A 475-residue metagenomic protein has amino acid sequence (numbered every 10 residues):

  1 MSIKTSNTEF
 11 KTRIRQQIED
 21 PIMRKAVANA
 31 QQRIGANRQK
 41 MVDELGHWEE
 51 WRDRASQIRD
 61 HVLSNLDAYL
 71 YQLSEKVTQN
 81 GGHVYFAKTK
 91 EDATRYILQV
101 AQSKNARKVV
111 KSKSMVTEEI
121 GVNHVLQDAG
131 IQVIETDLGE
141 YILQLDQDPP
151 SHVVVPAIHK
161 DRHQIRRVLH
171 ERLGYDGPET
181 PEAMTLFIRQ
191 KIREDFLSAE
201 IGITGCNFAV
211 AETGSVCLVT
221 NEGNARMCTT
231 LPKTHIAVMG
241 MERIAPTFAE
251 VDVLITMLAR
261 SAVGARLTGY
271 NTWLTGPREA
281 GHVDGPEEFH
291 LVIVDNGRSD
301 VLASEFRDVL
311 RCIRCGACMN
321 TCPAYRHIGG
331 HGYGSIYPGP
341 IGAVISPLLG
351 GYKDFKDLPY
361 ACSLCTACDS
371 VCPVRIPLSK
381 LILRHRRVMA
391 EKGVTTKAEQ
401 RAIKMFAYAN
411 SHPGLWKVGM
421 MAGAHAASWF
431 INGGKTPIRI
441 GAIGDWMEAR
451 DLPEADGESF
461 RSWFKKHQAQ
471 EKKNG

Functional and structural regions predicted by a protein language model:
M1-F306: The feature marks the mature, well-folded catalytic cores of soluble enzymes
S6-I34, E44, A407-G475: Intrinsic disorder at enzyme termini
Q72, K76, N80, Y96-V100 (+11 more regions): Generic, well-ordered alpha-helical scaffold segments in large soluble proteins
G139, E182, L267-Y270, K397-R401 (+1 more regions): Short coil/turn segments at secondary-structure boundaries
S215, A249, T275-E279, P338 (+5 more regions): Short capping/connector residues at structural and topological boundaries
G281-V309, N320, A324-G433, P437-R439: Ferredoxin-type iron-sulfur electron-transfer modules in oxidoreductases and energy-metabolism complexes
C312: Phosphate-binding glycine-rich loops and their immediate beta-loop-alpha structural context
